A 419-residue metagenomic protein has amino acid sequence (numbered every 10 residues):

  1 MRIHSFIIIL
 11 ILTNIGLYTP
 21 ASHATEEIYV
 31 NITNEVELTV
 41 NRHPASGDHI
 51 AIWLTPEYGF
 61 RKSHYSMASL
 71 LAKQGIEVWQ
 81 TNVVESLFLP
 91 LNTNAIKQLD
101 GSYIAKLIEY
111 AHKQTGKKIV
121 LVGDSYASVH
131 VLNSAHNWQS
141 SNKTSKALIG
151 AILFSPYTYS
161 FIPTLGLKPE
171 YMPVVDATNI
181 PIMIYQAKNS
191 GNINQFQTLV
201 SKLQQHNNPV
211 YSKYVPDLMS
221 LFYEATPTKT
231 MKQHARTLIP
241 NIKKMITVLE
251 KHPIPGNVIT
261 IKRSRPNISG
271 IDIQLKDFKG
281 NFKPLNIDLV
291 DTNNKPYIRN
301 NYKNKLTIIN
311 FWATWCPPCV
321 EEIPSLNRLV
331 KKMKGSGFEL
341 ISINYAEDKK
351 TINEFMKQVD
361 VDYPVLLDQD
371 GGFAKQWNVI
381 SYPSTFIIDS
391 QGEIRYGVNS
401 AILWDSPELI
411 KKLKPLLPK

Functional and structural regions predicted by a protein language model:
T33-K118: Serine-hydrolase catalytic machinery in alpha/beta-hydrolase-like enzymes
T39, P44, I287-T307: A short beta-strand-turn-helix
K118-A177: Primarily recognizes the serine-hydrolase "nucleophile elbow" in alpha/beta-hydrolase and SGNH/GDSL folds
T158-Y211: The feature captures the conserved acid-bearing segment of alpha/beta-hydrolase catalytic domains
V248-N286: N-proximal helix/coil linker or "cap" segments that precede and/or mark the start of modular domains
F311-R328: Conserved redox-active cysteine motifs that mediate thiol-disulfide chemistry, especially di-cysteine Cys-X(1-2)-Cys
I323-I343, K357: Conserved helix-turn-beta segment immediately C-terminal to the redox Cys motif in thioredoxin-like folds
F355-D362, D368-K414: Thiol/disulfide oxidoreductase modules built on the thioredoxin-like
